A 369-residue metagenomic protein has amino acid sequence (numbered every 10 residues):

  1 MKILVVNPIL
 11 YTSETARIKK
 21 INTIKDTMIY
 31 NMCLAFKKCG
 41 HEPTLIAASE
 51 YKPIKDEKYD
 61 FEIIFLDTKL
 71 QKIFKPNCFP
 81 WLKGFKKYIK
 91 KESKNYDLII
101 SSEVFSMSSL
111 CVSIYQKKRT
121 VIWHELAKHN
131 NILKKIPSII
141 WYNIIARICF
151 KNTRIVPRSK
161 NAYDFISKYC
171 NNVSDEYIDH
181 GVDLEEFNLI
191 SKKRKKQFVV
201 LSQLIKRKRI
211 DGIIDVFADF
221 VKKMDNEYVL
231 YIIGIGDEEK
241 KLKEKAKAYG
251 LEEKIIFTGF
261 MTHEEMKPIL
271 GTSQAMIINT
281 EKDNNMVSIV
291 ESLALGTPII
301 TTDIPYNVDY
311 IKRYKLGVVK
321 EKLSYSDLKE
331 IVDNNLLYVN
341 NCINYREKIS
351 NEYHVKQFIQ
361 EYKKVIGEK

Functional and structural regions predicted by a protein language model:
M1-Y51: N-terminal subdomain of nucleotide-sugar transferases
L4-V6, S191-K208, G212-D219, Y231: Conserved donor-binding/catalytic core segment of Leloir-type glycosyltransferases
I24-K25, K128-I148, L184: Nucleotide-sugar donor phosphate/pyrophosphate-binding loop at the beta->alpha transition of glycosyltransferases
Y30-M32, K90, P137-V156, Y169: Membrane-proximal helix-turn-helix segments that form the acceptor-binding/catalytic region of lipid-linked
S101-M107, H124: Short His-centered aromatic/hydrophobic patch
N161, G181: Carbohydrate-associated surface elements
E281-K282: Aromatic "clamp/platform" in nucleotide-sugar-dependent glycosyltransferases that forms part of the donor/acceptor
P298-T301, V318: Short hydrophobic beta-strand element within catalytic cores of glycosyltransferases and related nucleotide-activated
